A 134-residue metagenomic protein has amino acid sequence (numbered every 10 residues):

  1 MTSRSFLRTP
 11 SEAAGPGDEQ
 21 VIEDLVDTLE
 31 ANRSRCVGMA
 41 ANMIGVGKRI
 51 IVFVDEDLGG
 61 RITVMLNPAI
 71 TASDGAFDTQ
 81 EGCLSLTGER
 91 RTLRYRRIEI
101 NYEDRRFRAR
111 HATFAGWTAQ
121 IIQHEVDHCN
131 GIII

Functional and structural regions predicted by a protein language model:
M1-I134: Positively charged
